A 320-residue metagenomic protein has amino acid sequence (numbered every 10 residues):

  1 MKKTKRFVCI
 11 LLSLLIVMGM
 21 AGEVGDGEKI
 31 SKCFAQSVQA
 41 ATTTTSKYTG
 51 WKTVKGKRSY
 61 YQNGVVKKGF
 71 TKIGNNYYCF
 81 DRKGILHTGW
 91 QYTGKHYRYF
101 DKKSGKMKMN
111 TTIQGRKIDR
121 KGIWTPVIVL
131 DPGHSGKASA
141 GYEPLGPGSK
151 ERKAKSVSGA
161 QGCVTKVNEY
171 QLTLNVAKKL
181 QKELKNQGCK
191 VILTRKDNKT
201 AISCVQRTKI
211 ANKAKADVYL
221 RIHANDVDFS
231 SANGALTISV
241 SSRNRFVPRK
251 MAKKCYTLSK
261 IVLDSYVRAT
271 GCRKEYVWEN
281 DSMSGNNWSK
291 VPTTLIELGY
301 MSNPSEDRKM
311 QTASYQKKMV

Functional and structural regions predicted by a protein language model:
K2-L12, M18-P126: Extracellular adhesion/carbohydrate-binding repeat motifs centered on closely spaced tryptophans
Y92, G122-I123, K185-N186, N212-K215 (+2 more regions): Extracellular/periplasmic catalytic domains that process cell-envelope and extracellular macromolecules
I123-T208, A214: Active-site histidine-acidic residue metal-binding/catalytic motifs, centered on HxH/HExxH-like signatures
S139-T165, V227-I261: A short, glycine/acidic-enriched catalytic loop
L174-Q181, C204-T208, A216, A235 (+4 more regions): Extracytoplasmic/secreted envelope proteins and their assembly/folding machinery, especially bacterial periplasmic
K178-K190, N212-D217, A224, L263-C272 (+1 more regions): Sec-exported extracytoplasmic/periplasmic mature domains
V218-F229, I238-S241, R273-V320: Active-site-adjacent mobile loop/cap segments within catalytic or ligand-binding domains
M251-E279: Active-site-adjacent substrate-binding region of metalloamidase/peptidase-like peptide-processing proteins
